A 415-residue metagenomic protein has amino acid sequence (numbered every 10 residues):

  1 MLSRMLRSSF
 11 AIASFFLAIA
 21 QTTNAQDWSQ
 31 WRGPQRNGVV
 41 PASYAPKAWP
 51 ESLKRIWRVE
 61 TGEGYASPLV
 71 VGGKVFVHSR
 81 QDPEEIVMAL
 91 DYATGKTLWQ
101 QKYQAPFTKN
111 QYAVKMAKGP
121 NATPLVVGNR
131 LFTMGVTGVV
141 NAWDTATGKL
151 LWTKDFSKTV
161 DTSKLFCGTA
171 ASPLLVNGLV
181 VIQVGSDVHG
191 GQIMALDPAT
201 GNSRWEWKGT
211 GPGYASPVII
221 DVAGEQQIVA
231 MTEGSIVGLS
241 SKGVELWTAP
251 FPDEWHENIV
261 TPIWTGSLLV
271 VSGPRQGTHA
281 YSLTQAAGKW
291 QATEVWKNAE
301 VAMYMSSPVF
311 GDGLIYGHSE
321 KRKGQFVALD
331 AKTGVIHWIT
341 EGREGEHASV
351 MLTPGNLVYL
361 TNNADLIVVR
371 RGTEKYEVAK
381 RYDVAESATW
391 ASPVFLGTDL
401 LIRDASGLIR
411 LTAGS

Functional and structural regions predicted by a protein language model:
M1-R7: N-terminal secretory signal peptides that target proteins for export/translocation
S9-A20: Bacterial N-terminal signal peptides
Q21-S415: Noncatalytic, solvent-exposed loop/strand surfaces of beta-propeller-type extracellular/periplasmic domains
